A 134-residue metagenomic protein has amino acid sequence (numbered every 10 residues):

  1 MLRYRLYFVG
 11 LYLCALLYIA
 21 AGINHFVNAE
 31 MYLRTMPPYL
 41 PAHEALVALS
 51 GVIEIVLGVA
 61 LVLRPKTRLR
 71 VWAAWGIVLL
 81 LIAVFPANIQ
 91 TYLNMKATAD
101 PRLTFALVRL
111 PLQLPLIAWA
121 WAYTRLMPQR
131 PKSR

Functional and structural regions predicted by a protein language model:
M1-R134: Membrane-interface extramembranous regions
